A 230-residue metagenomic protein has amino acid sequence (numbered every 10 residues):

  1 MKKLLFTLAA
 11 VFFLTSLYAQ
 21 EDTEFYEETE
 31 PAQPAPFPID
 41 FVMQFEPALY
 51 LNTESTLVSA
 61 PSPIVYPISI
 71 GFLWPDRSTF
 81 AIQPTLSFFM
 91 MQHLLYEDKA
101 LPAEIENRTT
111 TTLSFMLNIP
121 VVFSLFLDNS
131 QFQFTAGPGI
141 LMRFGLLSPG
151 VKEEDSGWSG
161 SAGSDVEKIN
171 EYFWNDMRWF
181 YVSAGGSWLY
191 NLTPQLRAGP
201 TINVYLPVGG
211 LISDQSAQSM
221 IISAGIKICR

Functional and structural regions predicted by a protein language model:
M1-L4, Q20: Positively charged n-region of N-terminal signal peptides that target proteins for export
L4-F13: Sec-dependent N-terminal signal peptides
F13-A19: C-terminal segment of classical bacterial N-terminal signal peptides
A19-P75, I212, K227-C229: Short glycine/proline- and aromatic-enriched beta-strand/turn motifs that initiate or cap beta-hairpins
F37-I39, A60-Y66, T109-L117, F132 (+2 more regions): Residues that define the transmembrane beta-barrel architecture of outer-membrane proteins
F45-Y50, L86-M90, I202-P207: Generic short beta-strand segments
L51-A60, M90-S114, L146-D176, I212 (+1 more regions): Flexible, solvent-exposed loop segments that connect beta-strands
W74-Q83, L117-A217, I226-R230: Outer-membrane beta-barrel transmembrane domain signature
